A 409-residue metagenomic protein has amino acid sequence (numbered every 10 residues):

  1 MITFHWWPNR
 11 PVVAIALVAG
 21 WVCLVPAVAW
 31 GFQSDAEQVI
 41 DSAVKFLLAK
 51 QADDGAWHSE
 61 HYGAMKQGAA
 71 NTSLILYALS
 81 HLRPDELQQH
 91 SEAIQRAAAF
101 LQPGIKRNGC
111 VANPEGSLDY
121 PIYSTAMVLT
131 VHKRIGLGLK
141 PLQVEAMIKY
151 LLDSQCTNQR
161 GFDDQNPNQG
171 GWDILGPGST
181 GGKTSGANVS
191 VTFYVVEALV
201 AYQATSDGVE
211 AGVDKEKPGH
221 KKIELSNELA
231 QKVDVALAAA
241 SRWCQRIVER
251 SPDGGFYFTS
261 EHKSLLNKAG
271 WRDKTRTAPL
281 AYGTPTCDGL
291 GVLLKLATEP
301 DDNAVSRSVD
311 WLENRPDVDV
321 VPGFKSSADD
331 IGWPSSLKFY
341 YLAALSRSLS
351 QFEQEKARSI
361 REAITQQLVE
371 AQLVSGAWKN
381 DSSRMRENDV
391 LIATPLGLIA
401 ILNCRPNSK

Functional and structural regions predicted by a protein language model:
M1-N9: N-terminal secretory signal peptides that target proteins for export/translocation
W6-W7, W21, W30: Tryptophan (W) side chains
A14-A27: Bacterial N-terminal signal peptides
G31-S42, A56-A93, R107-K149, D153-Q366 (+2 more regions): An alpha-helical repeat/solenoid feature that recognizes helix-turn-helix modules
K45, K50-D53: N-terminal mature-domain "stem" immediately C-terminal to a signal peptide or N-terminal signal-anchor/transmembrane
A98-L101: Active-site-surrounding "flap" and adjacent substrate/cofactor-binding loops of secreted or lumenal enzymes, prototyped
